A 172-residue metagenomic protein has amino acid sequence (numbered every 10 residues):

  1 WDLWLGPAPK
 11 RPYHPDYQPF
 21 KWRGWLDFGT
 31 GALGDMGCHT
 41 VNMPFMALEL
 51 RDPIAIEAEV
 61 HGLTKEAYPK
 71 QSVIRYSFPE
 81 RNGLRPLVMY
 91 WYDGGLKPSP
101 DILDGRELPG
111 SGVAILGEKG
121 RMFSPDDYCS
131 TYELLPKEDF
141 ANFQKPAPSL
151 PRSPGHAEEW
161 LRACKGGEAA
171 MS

Functional and structural regions predicted by a protein language model:
W1-T30, G34-S172: Contiguous beta-strand/loop segments that form the cofactor/metal-binding neighborhood of enzyme cores
